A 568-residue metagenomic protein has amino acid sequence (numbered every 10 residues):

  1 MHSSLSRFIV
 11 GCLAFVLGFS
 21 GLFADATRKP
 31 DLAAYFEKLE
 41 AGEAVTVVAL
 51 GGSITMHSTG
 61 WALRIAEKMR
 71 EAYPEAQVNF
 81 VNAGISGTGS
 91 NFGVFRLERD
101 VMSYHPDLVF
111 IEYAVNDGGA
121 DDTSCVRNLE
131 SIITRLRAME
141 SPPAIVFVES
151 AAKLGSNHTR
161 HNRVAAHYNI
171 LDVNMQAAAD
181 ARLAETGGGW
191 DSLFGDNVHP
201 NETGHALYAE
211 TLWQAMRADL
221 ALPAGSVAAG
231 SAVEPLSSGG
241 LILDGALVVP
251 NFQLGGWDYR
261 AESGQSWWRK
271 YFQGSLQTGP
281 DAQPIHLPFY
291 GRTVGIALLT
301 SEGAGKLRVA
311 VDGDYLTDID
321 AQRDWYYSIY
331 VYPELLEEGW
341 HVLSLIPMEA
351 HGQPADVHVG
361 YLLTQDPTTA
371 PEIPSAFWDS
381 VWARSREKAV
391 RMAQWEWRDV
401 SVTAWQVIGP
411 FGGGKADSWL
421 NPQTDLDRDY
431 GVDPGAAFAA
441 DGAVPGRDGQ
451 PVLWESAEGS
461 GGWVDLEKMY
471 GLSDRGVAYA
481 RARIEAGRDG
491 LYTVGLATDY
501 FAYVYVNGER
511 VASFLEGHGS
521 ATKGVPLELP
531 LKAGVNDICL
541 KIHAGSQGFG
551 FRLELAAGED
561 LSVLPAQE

Functional and structural regions predicted by a protein language model:
D25-S86, R96-H105, G295-L298, L335-E337 (+2 more regions): Serine-esterase "nucleophile elbow" of acetyl-processing enzymes
E112, N116, R127-R163: Active-site segments of SGNH/GDSL-like serine hydrolases that catalyze O-acetyl group transfer/hydrolysis on lipids
A151-L243: Catalytic His-Asp segment of secreted/periplasmic serine-dependent ester chemistry enzymes
D196, P200, R217-F377: Glycan-recognition surfaces in beta-rich domains, encompassing non-catalytic CBMs and lectin-like receptor-binding
A224-G225, S231-L241, T368-W463, C539-E568: Accessory carbohydrate-binding/adhesion or oligomerization-edge regions at the termini of glycan-active proteins
V294-I296, E334-A350, Y492-L496, V525 (+1 more regions): Short, well-structured beta-strand segments within conserved domains
G313-W325, Y505-E528: Solvent-exposed beta-strand/loop surfaces of large extracellular or lumenal domains
A486, G490-Y505, I538: Aromatic-lined ligand-binding clefts that engage carbohydrates, nucleic acids, or primary amines
